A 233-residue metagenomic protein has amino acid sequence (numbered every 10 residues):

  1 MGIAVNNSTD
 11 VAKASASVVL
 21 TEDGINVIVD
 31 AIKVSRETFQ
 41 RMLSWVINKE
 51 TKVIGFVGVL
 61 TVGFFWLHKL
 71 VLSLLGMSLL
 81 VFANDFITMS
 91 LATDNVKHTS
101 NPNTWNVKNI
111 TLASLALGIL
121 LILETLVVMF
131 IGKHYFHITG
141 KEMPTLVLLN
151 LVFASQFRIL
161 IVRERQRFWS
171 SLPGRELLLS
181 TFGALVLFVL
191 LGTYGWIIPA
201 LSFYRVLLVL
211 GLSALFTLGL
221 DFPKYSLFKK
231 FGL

Functional and structural regions predicted by a protein language model:
G2: Short glycine-aspartate micro-motif
V5-R167, T193-Y194: Membrane-embedded transport module
K133, H137, T145-L233: C-terminal transmembrane module of polytopic membrane proteins
